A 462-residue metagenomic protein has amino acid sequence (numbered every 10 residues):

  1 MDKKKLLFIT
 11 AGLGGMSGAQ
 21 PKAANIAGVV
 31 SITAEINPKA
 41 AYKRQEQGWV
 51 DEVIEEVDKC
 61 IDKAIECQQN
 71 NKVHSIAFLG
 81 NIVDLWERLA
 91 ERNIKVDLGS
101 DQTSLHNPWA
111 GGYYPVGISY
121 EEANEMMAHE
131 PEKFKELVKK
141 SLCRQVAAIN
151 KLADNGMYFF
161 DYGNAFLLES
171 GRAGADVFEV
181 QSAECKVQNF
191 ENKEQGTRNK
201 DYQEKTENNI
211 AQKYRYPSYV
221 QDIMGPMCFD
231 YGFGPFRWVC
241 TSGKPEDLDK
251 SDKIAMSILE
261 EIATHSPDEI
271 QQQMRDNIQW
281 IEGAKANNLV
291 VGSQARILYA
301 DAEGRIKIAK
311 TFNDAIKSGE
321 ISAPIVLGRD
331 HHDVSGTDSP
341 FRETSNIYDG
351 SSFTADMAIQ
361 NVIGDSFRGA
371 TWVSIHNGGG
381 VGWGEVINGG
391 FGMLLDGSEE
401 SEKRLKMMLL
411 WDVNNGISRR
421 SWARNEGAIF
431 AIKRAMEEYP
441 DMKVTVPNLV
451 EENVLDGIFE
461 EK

Functional and structural regions predicted by a protein language model:
K3-L7, A11-Q69, D101-A148, N208-Y219 (+3 more regions): Catalytic or ion-translocation cores adjacent to nucleophile or general acid/base/metal-coordination motifs in diverse
K5, A11, L79-D84, D161-D176 (+3 more regions): A glycine-rich phosphate-binding loop feature that marks nucleotide/adenosyl-phosphate handling sites
V30, K95, Y158: Residue-level detector of anion-binding/catalytic polar loops
C60, S104-G111, P115-E179, Q203-I359 (+2 more regions): Patatin-like phospholipase A catalytic core
S75-T103, N107-A110: Active-site/ligand-binding-proximal alpha/beta "capping" segment
I76, V146, A173, K443-F459: Flexible inter-domain linker/hinge segments
V180-E204: Short, basic, low-complexity termini and linkers enriched in Ser/Thr/Gly/Pro that act as targeting/leader peptides
N415-L449: Conserved catalytic alpha/beta cores of large enzymes that bind or transform nucleotide phosphates and polynucleotides
